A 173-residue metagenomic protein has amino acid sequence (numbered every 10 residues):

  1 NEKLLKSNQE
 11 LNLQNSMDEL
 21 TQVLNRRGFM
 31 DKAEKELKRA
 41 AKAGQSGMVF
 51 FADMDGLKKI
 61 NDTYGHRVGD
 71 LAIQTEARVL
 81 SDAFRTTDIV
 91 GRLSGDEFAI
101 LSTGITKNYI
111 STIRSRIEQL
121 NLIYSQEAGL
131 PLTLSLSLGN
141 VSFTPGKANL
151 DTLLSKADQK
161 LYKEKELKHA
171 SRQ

Functional and structural regions predicted by a protein language model:
N1, L5-N8, N12-N15: Amphipathic, heptad-repeat alpha-helical coiled-coil "signal-transmission/dimerization" linkers that couple sensory
N12, S16, N25-M48, D55-D82 (+5 more regions): Conserved long alpha-helical elements within nucleotide-processing catalytic cores of c-di-GMP signaling and class III
V79-A83, R116-E127: Generic non-transmembrane alpha-helical segments
I89-R92, L132: A short pre-motif secondary-structure segment
I100, L134-L136: HATPase_c (GHKL) ATP-binding subdomain of two-component histidine kinases
N108-T112, F143-Q173: Catalytic cores and conserved motifs of cyclic dinucleotide signaling enzymes
L120, G139-V141: Output-coupling edge of small sensory domains
